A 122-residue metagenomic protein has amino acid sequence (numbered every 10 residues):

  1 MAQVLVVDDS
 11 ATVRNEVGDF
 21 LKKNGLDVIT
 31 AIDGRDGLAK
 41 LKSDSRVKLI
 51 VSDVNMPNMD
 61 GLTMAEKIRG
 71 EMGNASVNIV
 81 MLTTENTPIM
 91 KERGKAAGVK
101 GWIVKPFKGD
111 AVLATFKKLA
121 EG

Functional and structural regions predicted by a protein language model:
N15-K23: Charged docking surfaces used in two-component/phosphorelay signaling
T30-L49, E92: Acidic, metal-coordinating helix/loop segments flanking the phosphotransfer/catalytic sites of two-component signaling
R46-K48, M72-N78: His-Asp phosphorelay/catalytic-motif detector in bacterial-type signaling
D53, T83: Active-site residues of response regulator receiver
M56: Receiver (REC) domain active-site loop signature in two-component systems and cognate sites in sensor histidine kinases
F107-F116: C-terminal output helix
